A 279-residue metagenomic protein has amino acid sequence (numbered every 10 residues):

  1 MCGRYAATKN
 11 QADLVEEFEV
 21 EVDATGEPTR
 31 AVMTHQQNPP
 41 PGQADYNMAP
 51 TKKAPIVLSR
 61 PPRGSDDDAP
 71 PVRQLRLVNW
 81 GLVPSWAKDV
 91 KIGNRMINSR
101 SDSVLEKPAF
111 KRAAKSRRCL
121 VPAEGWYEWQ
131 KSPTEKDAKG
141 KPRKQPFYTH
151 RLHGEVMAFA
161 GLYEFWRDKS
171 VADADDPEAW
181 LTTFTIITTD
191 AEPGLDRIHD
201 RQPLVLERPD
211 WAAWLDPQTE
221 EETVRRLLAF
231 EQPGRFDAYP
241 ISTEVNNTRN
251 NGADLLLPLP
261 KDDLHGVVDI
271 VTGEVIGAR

Functional and structural regions predicted by a protein language model:
M1-R279: Short linear sequence motif anchored by a di-proline
